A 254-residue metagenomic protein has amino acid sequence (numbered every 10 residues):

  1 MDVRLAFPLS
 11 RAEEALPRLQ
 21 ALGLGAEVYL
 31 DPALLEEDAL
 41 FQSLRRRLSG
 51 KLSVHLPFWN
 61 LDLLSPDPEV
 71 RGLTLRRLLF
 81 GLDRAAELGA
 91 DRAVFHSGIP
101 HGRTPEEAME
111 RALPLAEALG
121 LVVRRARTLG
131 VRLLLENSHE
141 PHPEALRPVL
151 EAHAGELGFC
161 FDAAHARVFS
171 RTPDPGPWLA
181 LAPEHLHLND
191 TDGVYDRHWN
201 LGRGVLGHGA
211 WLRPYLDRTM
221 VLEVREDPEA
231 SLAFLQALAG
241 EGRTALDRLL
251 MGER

Functional and structural regions predicted by a protein language model:
M1, E14-P17, A145-L157, R167-R254: Histidine-acidic metal/acid-base catalytic patches
M1-F7, L24-V28, L52-L56, A93-F95 (+4 more regions): Hydrophobic faces of well-ordered beta-strands that scaffold small-molecule active sites in alpha/beta enzyme cores
M1-F80, A86, L249-R254: N-terminal pre-domain/capping segments
F7-L16, E27-Q42, D62-S65, E69 (+5 more regions): Acidic-and-aromatic substrate-binding clefts and catalytic sites of carbohydrate-active enzymes
L16-G23, L35-L56, G81-G89, V123-T128 (+4 more regions): Acidic (Asp/Glu)-rich catalytic clusters
L40-S43, V70-L78, A108-G120, S170-W178 (+1 more regions): Charged helix-capping and loop-helix junction motifs
F58, S97-I99, D190-D192: Short, histidine-centered active-site or binding-site loop motifs used for metal coordination, general acid-base
D67-G158, R243-L250: Active-site acidic/histidine proton-transfer and metal-coordination neighborhood in alpha/beta enzyme cores
